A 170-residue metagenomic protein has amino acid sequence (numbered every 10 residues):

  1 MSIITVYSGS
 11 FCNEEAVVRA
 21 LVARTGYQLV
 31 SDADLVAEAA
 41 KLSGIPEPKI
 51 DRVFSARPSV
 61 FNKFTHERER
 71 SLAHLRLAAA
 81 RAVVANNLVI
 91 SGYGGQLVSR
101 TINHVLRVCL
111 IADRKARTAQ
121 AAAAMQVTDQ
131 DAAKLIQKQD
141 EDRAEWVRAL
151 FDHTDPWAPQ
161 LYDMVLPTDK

Functional and structural regions predicted by a protein language model:
I3-T5, N87-V89: Residue-level preference for the first positions of well-ordered beta-strands
T5-V22: Glycine-rich phosphate-binding P-loop
D34-N87, G94: ATP-dependent small-molecule kinase phosphotransfer cores that center on conserved nucleotide phosphate-binding segments
G95-Q96, A112-R117, K170: Conserved nucleotide-binding/hydrolysis micro-motifs of P-loop NTPases
L97-N103, W157-P159: Short loop/helix-cap segments at secondary-structure boundaries that form the rim of catalytic
T101-A124, D129-Q139: Conserved phosphate-donor/acceptor-positioning beta-strand/loop module used by diverse small-molecule
D129-K170: Small-molecule kinase domains that catalyze NTP-dependent phosphoryl transfer to phosphate-bearing small molecules
